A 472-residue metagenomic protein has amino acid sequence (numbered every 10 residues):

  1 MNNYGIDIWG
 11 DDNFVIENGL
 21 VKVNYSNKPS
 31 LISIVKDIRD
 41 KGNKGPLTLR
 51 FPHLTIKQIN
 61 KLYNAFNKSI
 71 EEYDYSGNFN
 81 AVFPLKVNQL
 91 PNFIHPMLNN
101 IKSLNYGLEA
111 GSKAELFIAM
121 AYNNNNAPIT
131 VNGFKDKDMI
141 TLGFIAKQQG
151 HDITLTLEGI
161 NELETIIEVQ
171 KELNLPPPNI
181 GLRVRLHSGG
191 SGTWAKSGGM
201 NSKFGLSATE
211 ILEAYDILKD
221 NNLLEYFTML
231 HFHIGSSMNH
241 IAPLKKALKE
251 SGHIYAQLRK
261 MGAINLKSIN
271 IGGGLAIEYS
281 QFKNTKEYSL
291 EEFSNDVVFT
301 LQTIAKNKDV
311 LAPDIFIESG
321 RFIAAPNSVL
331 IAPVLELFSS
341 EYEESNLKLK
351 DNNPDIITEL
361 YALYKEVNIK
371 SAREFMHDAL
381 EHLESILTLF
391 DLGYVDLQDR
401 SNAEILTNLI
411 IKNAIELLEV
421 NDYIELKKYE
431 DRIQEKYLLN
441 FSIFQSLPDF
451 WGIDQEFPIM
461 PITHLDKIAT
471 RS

Functional and structural regions predicted by a protein language model:
M1-N13: N-terminal, charge-rich interaction modules
N3, A305-K306, V310-S472: Charged (often Lys/Glu-rich) extended helix/loop segments that serve as interaction or gating elements
W9, G199, V329: Residue-level signal for pocket-adjacent positions within structured domains
D11-Q89: Low-complexity, highly charged intrinsically disordered N-terminal segments that act as targeting/localization
E71-G77, K267-N270, K308-I317: Short, glycine/acidic-rich hinge or "gate" loops at secondary-structure transitions that mediate conformational
S76-S268, I277, F282, S289-F293 (+2 more regions): Active-site-proximal beta-alpha core segment in soluble small-molecule metabolic enzymes
T156, G181, N270-G272, F316 (+1 more regions): A structural signal for short, well-ordered beta-strand segments and their strand-loop junctions that often border
S188-G192, K267-N284, F316-I331: Flexible glycine/acidic-rich beta-alpha junction loops that bind and position SAM and/or redox cofactors in anaerobic
